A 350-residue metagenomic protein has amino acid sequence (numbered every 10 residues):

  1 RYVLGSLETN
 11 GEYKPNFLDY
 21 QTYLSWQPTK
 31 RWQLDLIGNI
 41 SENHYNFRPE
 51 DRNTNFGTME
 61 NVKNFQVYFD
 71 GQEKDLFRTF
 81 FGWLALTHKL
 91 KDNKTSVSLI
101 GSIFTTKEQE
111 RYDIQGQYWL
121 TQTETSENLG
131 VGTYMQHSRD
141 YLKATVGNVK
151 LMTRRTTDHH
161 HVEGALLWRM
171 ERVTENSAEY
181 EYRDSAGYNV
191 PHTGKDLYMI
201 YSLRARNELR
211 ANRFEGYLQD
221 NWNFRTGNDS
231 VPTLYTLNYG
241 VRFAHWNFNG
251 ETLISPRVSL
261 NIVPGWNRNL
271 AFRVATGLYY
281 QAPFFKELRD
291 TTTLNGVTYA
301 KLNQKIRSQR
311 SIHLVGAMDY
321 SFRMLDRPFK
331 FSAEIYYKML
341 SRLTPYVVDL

Functional and structural regions predicted by a protein language model:
R1-K74, Y112, R342: Periplasmic-side early beta-strands and strand-to-turn transitions of outer-membrane beta-barrels
V3-T9, F47-G57, N61, E110-Y118 (+5 more regions): Outer-membrane beta-barrel translocator domains and adjoining extracellular loop/strand segments of Gram-negative
D19-Q21, T79-A85, I100, V146-M152 (+7 more regions): Membrane-embedded beta-strand positions in outer-membrane beta-barrel channels/transporters
Q27-N43, G71-N249: Face-selective signature of the C-terminal outer-membrane beta-barrel domain
E50-N55, W266-L314, I335-L350: Surface-exposed extracellular loop regions of Gram-negative outer-membrane beta-barrel proteins, predominantly
S96-S102, K107-Y112, K305-L350: Membrane-embedded beta-barrel scaffold of Gram-negative outer-membrane proteins
F224-V231, P264-N267, F322-D326: Alpha-helix termini
T233, G250-L253, R327-F329: Short glycine/proline-enriched turns and hinge-like loops at secondary-structure junctions
